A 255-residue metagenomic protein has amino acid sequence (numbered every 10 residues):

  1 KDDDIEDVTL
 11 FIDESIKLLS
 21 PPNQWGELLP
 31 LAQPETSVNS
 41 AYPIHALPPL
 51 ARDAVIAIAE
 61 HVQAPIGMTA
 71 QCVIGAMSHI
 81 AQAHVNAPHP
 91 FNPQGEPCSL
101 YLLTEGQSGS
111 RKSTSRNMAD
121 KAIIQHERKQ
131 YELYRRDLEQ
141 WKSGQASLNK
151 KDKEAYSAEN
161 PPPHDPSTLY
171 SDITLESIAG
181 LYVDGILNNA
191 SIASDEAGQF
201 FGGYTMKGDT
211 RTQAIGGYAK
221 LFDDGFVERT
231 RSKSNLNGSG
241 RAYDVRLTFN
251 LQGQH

Functional and structural regions predicted by a protein language model:
D2-D13: Death-fold interaction domains
I12-H255: Phosphate-handling catalytic cores of nucleic-acid transaction enzymes
